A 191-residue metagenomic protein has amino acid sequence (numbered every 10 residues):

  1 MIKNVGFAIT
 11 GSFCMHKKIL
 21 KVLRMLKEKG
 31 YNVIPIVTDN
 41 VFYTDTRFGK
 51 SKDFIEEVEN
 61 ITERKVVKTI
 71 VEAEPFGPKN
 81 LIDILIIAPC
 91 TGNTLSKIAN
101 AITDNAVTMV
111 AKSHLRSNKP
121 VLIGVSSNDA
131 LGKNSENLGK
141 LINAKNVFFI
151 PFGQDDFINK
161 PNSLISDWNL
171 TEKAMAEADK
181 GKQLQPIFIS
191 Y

Functional and structural regions predicted by a protein language model:
M1-V121, S126-Y191: A cross-family phosphate/adenosyl-ligand binding-site feature
